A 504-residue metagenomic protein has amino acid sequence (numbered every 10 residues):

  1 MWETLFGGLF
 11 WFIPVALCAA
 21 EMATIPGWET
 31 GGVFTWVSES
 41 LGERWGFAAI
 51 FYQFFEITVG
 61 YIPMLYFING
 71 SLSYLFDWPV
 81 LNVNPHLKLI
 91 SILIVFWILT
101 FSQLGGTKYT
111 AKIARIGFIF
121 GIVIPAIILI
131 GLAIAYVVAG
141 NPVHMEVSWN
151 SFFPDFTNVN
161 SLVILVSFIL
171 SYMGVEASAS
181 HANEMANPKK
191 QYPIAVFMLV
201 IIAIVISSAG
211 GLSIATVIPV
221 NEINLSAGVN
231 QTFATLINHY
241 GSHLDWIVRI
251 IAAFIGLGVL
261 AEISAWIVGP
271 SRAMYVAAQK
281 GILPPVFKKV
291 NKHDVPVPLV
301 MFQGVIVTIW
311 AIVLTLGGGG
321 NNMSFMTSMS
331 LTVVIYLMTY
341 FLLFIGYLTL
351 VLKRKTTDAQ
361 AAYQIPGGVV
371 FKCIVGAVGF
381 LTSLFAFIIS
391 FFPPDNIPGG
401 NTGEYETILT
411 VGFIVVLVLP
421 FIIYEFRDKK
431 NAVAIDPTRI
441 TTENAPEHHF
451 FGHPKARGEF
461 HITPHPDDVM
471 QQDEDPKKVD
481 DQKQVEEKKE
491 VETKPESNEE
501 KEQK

Functional and structural regions predicted by a protein language model:
M1-S91, Y405-V418: Extracellular loop-to-transmembrane helix junctions
W2, V80-L87, I116-A252: Helix-loop-helix junctions that connect adjacent transmembrane segments in multi-pass membrane transporters
T35-W36, G42, Y74-P79, A195-S264 (+1 more regions): TM-loop-TM module centered on a large, flexible mid-protein loop between adjacent transmembrane helices in multi-pass
S38, L65-I90, I119, I124 (+4 more regions): Helix-loop-helix connectors at the membrane interface of multi-pass transporters/channels
Y52-F67, Y172, E176-M185, S242-P285 (+3 more regions): Membrane-helix boundary/coupling elements in multi-pass transport proteins
G70, L75, Q103, F120-S151 (+3 more regions): Hydrophobic alpha-helical segments and their helix-loop junctions in multi-pass secondary transporters
L72, L87-P142, M173, V196-I201 (+4 more regions): Membrane-interface loop-to-helix entry segments
F344-I374, P393-K504: Terminal cytosolic tails of multi-pass membrane transporters, especially the segment immediately following the final
